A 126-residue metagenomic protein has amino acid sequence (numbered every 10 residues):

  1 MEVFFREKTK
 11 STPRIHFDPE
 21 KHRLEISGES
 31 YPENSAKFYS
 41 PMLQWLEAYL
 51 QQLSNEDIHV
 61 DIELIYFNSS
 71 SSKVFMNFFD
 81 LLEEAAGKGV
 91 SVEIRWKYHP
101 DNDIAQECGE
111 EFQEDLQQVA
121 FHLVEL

Functional and structural regions predicted by a protein language model:
M1-F17: N-terminal amphipathic/basic leader segments beginning at the initiator methionine
F4-R6, E110-L126: A cross-taxonomic marker for long C-terminal extensions/tails that follow the last structured domain
T12-I15, Y31-E56, F75: A short, well-ordered alpha-helical element
K21, N55-H59, G89-E93, Q118: A general structural motif
H22-G28: Short, aliphatic-rich beta-strand segments
G28-S30, L64: Short, histidine-centered active-site or binding-site loop motifs used for metal coordination, general acid-base
I62-F112: Amphipathic alpha-helical interaction surfaces in cytosolic regulatory modules
